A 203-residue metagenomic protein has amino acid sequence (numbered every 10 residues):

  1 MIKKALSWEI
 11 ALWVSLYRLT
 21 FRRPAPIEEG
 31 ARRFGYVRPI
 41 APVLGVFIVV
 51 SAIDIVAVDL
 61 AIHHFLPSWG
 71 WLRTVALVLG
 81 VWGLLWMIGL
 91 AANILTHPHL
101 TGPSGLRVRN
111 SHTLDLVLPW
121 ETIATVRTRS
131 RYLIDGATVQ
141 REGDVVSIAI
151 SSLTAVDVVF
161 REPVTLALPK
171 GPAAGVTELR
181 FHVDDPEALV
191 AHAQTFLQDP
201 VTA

Functional and structural regions predicted by a protein language model:
M1-S68, A174-R180, A191: N-terminal membrane-targeting/pre-transmembrane regions
I48-V58, L77-I88: Hydrophobic alpha-helical transmembrane segments of multipass integral membrane proteins
L66-V81: Hydrophobic alpha-helical transmembrane segments
L84-S130: Conserved beta-hairpin
L114, A124, Y132, V164 (+1 more regions): Residues that cap or initiate secondary-structure elements
V117-P119, D135-G136, A167-L168: Extended hydrophobic-aromatic, low-complexity segments
G136-V145: Short, surface-exposed loop/helix-turn segments at secondary-structure junctions that function as lids/hinges flanking
D144-A203: A membrane-cytosol interface segment of integral membrane proteins
